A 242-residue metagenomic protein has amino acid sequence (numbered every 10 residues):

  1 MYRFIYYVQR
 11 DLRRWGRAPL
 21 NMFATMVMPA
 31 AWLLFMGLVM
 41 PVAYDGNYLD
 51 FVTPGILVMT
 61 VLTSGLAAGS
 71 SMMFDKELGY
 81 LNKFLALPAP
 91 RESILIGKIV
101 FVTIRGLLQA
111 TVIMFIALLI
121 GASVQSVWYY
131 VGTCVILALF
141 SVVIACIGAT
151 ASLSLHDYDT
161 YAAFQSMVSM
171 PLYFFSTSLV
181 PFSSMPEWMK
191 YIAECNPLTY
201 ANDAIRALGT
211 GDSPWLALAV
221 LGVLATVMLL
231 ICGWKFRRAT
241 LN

Functional and structural regions predicted by a protein language model:
M1-M28: Aromatic- and glycine-rich beta-strand/loop motifs that create alpha-glucan
Y6, R10-R14, G79-A86, L153-H156 (+3 more regions): Short amphipathic alpha-helical coupling elements at transmembrane boundaries
R14, A43-Y44, S123, Y173-V227 (+1 more regions): Membrane-interfacial helix-loop-helix junctions in multi-pass membrane proteins
F23-P29, H156-T177: Pore- or pathway-lining transmembrane helices of multi-pass membrane proteins that form conduits for solutes/ions
A31-F35, L49-I120, F140, G148 (+2 more regions): Hydrophobic alpha-helical transmembrane segments of multi-pass membrane transport proteins
L38-G46: Short, hydrophobic transmembrane alpha-helix segments
R91-Q165, D212-G233: Alpha-helical transmembrane segments and their short interhelical loops
F236-N242: Short cytosolic juxtamembrane segments of multi-pass membrane proteins
